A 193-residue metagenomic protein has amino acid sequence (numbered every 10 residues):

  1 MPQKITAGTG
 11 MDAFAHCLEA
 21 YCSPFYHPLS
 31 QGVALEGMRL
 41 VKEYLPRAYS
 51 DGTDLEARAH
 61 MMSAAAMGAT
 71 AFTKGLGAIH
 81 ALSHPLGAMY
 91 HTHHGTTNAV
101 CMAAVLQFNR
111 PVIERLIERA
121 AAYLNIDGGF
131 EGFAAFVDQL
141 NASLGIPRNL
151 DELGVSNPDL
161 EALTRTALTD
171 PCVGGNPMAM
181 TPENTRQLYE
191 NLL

Functional and structural regions predicted by a protein language model:
M1-K74, E183: Carboxylate- and glycine-rich phosphate/diphosphate-binding segment that chelates Mg2+/Mn2+
M11-E19, L35-P46, M62-A66, S83 (+8 more regions): Predominant activation on well-ordered alpha-helical scaffold segments within soluble catalytic domains
L29, V33, E56, G77 (+7 more regions): Alpha-helix N-cap and coil->helix boundary residues
M67-N98, D170-G175: Glycine-rich phosphate/pyrophosphate-binding beta-alpha loops
M89-D159: Gly/Pro-rich interdomain helix-loop hinge
N157-L193: Short, amphipathic C-terminal "tail helix"
